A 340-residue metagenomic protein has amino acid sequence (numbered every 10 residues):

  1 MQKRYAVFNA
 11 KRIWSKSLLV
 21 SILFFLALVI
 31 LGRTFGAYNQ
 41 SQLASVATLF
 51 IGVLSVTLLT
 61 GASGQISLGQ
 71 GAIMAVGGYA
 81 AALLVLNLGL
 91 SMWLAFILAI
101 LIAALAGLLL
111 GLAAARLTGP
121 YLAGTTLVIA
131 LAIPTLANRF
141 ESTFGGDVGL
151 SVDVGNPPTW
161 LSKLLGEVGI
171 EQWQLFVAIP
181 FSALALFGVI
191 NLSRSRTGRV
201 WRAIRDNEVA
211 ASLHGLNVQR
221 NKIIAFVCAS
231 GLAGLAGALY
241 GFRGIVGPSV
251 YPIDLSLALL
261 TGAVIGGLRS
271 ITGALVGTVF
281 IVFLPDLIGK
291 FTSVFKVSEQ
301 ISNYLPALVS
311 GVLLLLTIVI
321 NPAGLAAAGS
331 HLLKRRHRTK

Functional and structural regions predicted by a protein language model:
M1-K340: Transmembrane alpha-helices and adjacent helix-loop boundaries
